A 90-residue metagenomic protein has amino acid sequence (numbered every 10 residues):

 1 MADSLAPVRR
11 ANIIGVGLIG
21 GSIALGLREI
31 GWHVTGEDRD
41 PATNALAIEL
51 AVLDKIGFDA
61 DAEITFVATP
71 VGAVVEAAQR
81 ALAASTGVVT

Functional and structural regions predicted by a protein language model:
M1-A2, T90: A broadly tuned preference for mixed-charge, low-complexity surface segments
A2-I56: NAD(P)+-binding Rossmann beta1-loop-alpha1 motif at the extreme N-terminus of oxidoreductases
G36, V89-T90: Generic enzyme active-site microenvironment
F58-V89: Rossmann-like NAD(P)-binding element
